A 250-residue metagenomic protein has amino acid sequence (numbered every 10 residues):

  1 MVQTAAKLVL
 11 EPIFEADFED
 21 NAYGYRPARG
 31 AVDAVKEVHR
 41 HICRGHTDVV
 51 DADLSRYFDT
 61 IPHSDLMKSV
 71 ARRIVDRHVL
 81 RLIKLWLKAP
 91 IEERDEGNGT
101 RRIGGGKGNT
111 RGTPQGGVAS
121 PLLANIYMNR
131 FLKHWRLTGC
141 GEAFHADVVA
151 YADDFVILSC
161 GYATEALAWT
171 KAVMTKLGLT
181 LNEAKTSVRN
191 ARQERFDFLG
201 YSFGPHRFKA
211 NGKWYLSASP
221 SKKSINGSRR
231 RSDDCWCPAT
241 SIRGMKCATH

Functional and structural regions predicted by a protein language model:
Q3: Glycine-rich active-site/cofactor-binding loop and its immediate structural neighborhood
D17-A184, V188-A191, R195: Conserved polymerase palm-domain catalytic core
L85-G97, L177-T249: A conserved non-catalytic segment of reverse transcriptases and RNA-directed RNA polymerases corresponding to the late
